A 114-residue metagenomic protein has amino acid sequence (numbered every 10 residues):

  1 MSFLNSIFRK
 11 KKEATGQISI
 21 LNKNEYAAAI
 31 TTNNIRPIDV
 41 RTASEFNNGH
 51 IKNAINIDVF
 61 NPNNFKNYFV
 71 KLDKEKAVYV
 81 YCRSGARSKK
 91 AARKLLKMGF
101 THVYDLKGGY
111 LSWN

Functional and structural regions predicted by a protein language model:
M1-N48: Flexible, polar/low-complexity N-terminal or interdomain linker segments that lie immediately upstream of folded
I20, P37, A54-N56, V103-D105: Conserved beta-strand scaffold positions in the cores of enzyme catalytic domains, especially in NTP/NDP-utilizing
A27-A29, F65-K74: Short amphipathic alpha-helix with an adjacent loop that forms part of the alpha/beta core around
E45, N64, L111-N114: Conserved protein kinase catalytic core
H50-K52, G99: Short, structured coil segments at secondary-structure junctions
I57, F69-N114: Catalytic cysteine-centered active loop of the rhodanese-like fold, especially the PTP/DSP P-loop
